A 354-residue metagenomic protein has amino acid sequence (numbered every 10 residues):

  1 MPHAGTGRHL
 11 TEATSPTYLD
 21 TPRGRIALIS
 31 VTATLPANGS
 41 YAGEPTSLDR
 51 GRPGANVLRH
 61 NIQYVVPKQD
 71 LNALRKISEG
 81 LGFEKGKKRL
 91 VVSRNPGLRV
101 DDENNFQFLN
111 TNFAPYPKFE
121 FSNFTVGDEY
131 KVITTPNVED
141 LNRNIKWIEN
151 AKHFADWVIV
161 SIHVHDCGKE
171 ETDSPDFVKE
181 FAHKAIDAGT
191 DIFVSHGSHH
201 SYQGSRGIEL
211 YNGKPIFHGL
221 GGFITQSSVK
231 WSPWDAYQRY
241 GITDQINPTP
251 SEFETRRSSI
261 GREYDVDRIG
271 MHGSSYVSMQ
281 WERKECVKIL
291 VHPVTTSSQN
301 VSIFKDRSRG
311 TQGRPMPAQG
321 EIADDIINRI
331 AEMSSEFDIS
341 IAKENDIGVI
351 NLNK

Functional and structural regions predicted by a protein language model:
M1-K354: Acidic, metal/ion-coordinating pockets
